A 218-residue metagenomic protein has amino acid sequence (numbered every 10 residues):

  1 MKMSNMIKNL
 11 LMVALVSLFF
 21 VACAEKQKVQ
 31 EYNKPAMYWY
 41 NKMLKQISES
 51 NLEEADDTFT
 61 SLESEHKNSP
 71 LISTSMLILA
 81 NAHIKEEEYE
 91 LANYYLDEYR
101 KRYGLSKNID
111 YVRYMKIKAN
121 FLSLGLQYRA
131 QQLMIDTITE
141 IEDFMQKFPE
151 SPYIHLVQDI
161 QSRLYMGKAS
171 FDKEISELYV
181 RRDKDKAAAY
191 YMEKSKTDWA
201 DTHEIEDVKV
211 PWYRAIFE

Functional and structural regions predicted by a protein language model:
K2-S4, F19-E218: Acidic, polar-rich low-complexity tracts and alpha-helical solenoid repeat scaffolds
L11-F19: Bacterial N-terminal signal peptides
